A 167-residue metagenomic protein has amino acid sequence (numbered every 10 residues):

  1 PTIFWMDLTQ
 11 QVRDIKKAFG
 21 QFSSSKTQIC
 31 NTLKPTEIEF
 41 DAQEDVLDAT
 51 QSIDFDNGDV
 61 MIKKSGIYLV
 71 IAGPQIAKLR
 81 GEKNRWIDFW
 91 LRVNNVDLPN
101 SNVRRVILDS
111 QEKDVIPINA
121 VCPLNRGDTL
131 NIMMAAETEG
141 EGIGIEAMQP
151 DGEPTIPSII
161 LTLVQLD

Functional and structural regions predicted by a protein language model:
T2-D167: Extracellular jelly-roll beta-sandwich "head" domains, especially the C-terminal globular C1q domain
